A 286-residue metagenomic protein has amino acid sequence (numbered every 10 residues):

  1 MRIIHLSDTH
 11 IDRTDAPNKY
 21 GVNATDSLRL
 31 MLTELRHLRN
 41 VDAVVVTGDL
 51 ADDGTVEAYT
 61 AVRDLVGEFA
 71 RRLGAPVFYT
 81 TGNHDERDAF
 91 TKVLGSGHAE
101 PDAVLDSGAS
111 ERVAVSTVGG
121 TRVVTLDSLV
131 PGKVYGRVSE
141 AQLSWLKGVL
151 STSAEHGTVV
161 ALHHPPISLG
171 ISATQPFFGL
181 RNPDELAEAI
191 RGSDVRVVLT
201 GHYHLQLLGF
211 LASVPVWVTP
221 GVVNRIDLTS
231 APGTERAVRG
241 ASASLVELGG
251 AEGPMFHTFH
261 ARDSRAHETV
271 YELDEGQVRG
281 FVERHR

Functional and structural regions predicted by a protein language model:
M1-H5, V115-T125, S151-G157, L211-V216 (+1 more regions): Beta-strand-turn-beta hairpins that frame and shape the catalytic cleft of phosphate-ester-processing enzymes
M1-R63, L169-S172: N-terminal active-site segment of His-dependent metallophosphoesterases
S7-S27, D52-G54, R87-S107, G132-E140 (+3 more regions): Acidic/histidine-rich helix-loop elements that form or flank divalent-metal/phosphate-binding sites at the catalytic
D12-D15, D52-T55, N83-T91, P131-V134 (+3 more regions): Active-site environment of divalent metal-dependent phosphoester hydrolases
M31-A43, Y135-W217, S244-L245, P254-M255 (+1 more regions): His/acidic metal-ligating clusters that form di-metal
V56-K147, E185, A189-R191, A212 (+2 more regions): Extended active-site neighborhood of metal-dependent phosphoesterases/phosphodiesterases
T219-T229: His/Asp/Glu-enriched short active-site or ligand-binding loop at hydrolase and phosphoryl-transfer sites
